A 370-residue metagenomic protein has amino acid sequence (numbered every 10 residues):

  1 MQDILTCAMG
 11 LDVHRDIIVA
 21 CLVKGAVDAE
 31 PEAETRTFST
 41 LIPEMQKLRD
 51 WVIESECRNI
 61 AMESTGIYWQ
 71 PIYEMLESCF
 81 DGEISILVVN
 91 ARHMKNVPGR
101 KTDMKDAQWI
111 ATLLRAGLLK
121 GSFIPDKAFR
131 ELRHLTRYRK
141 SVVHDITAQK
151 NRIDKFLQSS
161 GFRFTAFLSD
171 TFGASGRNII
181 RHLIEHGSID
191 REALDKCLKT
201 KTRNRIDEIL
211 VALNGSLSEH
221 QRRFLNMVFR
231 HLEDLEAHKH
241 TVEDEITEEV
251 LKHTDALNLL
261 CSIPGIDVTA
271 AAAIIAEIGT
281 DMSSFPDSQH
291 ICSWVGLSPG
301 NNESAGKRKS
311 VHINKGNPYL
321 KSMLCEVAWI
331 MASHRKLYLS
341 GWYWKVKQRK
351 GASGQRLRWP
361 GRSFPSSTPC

Functional and structural regions predicted by a protein language model:
M1-C370: A detector of single, family-specific signature residues that are central to catalytic or substrate-handling motifs
